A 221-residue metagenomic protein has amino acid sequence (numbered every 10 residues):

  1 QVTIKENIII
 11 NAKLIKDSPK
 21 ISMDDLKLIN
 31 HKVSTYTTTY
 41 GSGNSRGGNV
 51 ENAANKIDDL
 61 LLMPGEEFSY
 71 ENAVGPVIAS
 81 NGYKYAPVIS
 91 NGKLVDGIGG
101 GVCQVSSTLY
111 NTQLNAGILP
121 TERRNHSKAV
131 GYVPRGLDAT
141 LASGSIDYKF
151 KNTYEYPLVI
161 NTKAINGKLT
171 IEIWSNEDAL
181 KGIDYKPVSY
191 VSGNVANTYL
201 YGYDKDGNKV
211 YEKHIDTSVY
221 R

Functional and structural regions predicted by a protein language model:
Q1-R221: Well-ordered beta-sheet/strand-loop patches within structured domains
